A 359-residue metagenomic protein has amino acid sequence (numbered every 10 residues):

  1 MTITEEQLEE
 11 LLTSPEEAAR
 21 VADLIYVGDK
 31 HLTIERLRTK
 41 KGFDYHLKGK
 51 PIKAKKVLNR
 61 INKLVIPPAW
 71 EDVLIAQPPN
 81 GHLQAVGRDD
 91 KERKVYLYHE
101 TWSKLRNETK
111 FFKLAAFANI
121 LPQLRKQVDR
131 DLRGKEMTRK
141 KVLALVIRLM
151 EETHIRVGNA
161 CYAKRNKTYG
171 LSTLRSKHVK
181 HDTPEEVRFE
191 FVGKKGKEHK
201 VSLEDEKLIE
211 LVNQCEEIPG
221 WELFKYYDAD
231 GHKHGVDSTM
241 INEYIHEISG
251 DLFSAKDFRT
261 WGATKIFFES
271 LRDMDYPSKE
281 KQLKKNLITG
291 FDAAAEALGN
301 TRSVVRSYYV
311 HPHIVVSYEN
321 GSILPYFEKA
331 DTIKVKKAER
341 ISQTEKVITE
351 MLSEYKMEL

Functional and structural regions predicted by a protein language model:
M1-L287, F291-L298, V305-S307, K337-I341: A positively charged, amphipathic N-terminal helix/segment that binds anionic biomolecules
E210-V212, Y308, P312, Y318 (+1 more regions): Accessory, usually C-terminal, subdomains that scaffold auxiliary metal cofactors
A293-A294, T301, K329-T332: C-terminal accessory regions appended to core domains
T301-R302, P312: The DNA-contacting recognition helix of HTH DNA-binding domains and analogous helical DNA-recognition elements
V315-G321, V335-L359: Short, amphipathic C-terminal "tail helix"
